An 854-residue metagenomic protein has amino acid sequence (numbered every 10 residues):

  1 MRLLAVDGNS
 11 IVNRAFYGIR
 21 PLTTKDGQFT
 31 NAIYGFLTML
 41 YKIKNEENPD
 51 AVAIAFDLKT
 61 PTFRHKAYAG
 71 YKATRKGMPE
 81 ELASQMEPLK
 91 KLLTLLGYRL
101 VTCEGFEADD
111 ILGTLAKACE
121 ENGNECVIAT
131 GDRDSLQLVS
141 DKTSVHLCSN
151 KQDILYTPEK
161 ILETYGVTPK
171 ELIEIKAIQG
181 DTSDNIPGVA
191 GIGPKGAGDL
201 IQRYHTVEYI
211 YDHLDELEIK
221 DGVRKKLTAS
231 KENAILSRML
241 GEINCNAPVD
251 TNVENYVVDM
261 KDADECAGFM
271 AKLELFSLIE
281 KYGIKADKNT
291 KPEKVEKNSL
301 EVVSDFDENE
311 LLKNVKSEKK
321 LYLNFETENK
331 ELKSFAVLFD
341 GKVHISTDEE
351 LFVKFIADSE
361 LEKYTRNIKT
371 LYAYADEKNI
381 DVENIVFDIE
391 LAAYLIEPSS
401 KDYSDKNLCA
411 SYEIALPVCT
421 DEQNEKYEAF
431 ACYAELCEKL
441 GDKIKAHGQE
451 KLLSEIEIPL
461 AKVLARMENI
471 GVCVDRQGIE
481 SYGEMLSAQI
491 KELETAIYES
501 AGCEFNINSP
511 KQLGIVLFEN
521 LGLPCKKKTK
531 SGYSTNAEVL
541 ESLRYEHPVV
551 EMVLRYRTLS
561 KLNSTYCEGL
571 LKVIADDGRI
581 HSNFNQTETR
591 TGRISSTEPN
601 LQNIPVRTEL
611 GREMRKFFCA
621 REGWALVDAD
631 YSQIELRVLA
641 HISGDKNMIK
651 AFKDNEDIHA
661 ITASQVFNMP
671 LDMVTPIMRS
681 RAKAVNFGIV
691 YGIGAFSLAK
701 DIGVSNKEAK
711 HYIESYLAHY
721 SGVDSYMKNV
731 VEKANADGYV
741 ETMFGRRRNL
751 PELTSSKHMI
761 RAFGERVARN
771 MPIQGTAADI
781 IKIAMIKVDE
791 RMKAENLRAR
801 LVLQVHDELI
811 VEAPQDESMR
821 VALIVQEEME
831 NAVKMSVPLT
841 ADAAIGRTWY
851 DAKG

Functional and structural regions predicted by a protein language model:
L3-L4, G8, R14-A51, A69-G70 (+4 more regions): Conserved RNase H-like, two-metal-ion catalytic cores of nucleic-acid enzymes
A5-S10, T130-G131, S135-L136, S140 (+5 more regions): Conserved beta-strand -> loop -> alpha-helix junction used to position metal-binding or nucleic-acid-contacting
T23-T24, A73-V249: Extended two-metal-dependent nuclease catalytic cores across DNA- and RNA-processing enzymes
R99, L155-K176, S183, V295-N298 (+3 more regions): Active-site-proximal helix-loop-helix substrate-binding element of RNase H-like nuclease domains
S230-T347, K363, N407, S411 (+10 more regions): Conserved "right-hand" nucleotidyltransferase catalytic core of DNA-directed polymerases
L338-G341, E390-C419, Y427-C432, Q586-L671: Function-dense linear segments that define catalytic or interfacial modules in macromolecule-processing proteins
N469, C567, H581-S582, Q586-T589 (+3 more regions): Conserved catalytic core of nucleic-acid polymerases
A488-T495, E499-E551, A718-R766, N770-P772 (+1 more regions): C-terminal polymerase-core module
